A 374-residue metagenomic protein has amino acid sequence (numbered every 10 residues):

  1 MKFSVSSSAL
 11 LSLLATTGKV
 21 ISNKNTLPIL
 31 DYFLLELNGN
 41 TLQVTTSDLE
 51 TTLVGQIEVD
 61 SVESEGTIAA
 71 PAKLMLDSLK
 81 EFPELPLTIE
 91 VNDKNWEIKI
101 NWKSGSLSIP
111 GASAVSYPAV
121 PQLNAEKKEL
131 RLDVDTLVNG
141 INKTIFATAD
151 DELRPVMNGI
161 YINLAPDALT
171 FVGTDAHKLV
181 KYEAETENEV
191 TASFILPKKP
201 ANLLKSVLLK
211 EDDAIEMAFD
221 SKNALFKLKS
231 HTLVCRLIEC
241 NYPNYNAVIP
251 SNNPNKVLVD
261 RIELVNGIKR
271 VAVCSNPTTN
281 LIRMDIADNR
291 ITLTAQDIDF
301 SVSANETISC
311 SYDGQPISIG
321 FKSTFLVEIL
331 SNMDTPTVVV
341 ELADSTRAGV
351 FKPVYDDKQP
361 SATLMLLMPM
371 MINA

Functional and structural regions predicted by a protein language model:
M1-A374: Structural preference for solvent-exposed beta-strand-turn elements and adjacent flexible terminal/loop segments within
